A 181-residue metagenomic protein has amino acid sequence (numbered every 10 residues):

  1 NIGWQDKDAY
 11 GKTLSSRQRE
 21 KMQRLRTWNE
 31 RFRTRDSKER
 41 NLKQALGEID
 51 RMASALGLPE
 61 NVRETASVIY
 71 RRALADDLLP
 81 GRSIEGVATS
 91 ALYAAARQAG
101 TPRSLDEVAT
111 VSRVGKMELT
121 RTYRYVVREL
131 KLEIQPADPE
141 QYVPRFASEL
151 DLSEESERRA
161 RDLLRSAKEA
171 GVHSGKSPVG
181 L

Functional and structural regions predicted by a protein language model:
N1-L181: Non-catalytic, interaction-prone regions of core transcription and DNA-replication machinery
